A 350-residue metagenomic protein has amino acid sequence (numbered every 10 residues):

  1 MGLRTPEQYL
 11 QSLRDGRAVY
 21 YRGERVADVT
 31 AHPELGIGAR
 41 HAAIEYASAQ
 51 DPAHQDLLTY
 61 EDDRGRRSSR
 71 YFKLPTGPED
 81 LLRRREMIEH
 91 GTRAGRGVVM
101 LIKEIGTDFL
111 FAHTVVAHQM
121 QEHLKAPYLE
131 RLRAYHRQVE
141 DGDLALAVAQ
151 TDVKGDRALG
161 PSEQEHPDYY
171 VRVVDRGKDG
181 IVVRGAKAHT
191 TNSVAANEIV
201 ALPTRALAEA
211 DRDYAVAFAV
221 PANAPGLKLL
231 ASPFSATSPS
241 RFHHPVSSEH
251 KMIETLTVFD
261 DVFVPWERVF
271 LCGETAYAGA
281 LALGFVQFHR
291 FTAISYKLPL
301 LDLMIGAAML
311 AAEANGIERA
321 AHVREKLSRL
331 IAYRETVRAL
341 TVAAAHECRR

Functional and structural regions predicted by a protein language model:
M1-I44: N-terminal-proximal low-complexity accessory segments that begin disordered and transition into the first
G16-Y21, A282-F288, M309, H346-R350: Short acidic (Asp/Glu) and glycine-rich catalytic loops that position anionic groups and cofactors
R40-D56, D213-A219: Acidic, aromatic-enriched beta-alpha/helix-loop junctions
H41, Q138-D141, A145, R329-L340: Alpha-helical scaffold segments in carbohydrate-active enzymes
A47-L146: Internal helix-loop-helix
V115-R184: Gly/Pro-rich turn-and-neighbor structural signature
V153-Y296: FAD-binding core of flavoproteins
T292-R349: Extended amphipathic alpha-helical segments enriched in small hydrophobics
